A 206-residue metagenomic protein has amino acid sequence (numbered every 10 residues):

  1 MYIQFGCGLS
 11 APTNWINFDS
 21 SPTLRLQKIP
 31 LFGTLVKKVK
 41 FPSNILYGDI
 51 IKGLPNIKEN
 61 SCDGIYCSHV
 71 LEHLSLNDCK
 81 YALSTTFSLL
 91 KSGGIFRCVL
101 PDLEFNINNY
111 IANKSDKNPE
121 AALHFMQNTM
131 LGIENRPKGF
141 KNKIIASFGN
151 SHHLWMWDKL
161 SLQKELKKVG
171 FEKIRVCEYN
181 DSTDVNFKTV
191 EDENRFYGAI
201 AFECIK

Functional and structural regions predicted by a protein language model:
Y2-F105, L160, F202-K206: Conserved SAM-binding loop
D78-Y81, T85-F87, K91, I95-I205: S-adenosyl-L-methionine-dependent methyltransferase catalytic module, highlighting the catalytic core
